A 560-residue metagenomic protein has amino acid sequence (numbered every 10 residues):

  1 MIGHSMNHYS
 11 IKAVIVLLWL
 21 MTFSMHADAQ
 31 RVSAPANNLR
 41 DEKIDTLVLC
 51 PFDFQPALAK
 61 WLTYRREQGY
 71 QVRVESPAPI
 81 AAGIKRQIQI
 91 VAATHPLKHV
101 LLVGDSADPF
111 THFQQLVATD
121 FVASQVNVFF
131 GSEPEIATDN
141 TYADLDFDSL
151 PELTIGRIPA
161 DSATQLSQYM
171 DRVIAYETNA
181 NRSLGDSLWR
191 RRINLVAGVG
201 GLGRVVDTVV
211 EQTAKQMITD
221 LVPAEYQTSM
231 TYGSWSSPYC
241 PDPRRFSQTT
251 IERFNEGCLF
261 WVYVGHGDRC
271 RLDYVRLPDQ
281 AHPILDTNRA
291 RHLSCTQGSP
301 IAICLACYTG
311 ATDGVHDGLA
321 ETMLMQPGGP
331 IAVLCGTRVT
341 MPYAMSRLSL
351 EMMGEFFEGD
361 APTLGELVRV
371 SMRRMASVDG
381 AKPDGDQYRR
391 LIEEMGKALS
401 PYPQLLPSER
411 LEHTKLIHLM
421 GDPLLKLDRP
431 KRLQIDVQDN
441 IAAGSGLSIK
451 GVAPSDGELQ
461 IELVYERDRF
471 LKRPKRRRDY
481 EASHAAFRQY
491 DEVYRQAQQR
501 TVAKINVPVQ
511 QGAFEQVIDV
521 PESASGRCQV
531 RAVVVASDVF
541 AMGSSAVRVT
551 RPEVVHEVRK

Functional and structural regions predicted by a protein language model:
H4-I15: Bacterial N-terminal signal peptides that target proteins for export
A13-F23: Bacterial N-terminal signal peptides
M25-D28: Sec/Tat signal peptide C-region and signal peptidase I cleavage site
Q30-R531, D538-K560: Cysteine-dependent hydrolase recognition
